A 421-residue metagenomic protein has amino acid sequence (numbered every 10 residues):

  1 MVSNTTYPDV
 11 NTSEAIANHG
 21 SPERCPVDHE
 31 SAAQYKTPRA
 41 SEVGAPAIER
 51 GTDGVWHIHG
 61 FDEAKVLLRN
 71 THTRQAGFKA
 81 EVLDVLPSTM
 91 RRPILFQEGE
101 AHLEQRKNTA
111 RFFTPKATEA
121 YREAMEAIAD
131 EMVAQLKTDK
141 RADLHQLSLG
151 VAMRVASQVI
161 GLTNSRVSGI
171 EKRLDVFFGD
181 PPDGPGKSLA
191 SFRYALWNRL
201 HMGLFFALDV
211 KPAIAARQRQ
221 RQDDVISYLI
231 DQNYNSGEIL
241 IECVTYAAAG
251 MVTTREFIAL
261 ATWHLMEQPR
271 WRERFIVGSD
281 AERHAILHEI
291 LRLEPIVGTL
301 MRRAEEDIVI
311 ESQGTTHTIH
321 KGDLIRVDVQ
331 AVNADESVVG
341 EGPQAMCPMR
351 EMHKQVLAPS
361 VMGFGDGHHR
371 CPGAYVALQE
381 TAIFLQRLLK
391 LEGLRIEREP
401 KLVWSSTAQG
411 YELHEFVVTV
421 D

Functional and structural regions predicted by a protein language model:
M1-D421: Cytochrome P450
